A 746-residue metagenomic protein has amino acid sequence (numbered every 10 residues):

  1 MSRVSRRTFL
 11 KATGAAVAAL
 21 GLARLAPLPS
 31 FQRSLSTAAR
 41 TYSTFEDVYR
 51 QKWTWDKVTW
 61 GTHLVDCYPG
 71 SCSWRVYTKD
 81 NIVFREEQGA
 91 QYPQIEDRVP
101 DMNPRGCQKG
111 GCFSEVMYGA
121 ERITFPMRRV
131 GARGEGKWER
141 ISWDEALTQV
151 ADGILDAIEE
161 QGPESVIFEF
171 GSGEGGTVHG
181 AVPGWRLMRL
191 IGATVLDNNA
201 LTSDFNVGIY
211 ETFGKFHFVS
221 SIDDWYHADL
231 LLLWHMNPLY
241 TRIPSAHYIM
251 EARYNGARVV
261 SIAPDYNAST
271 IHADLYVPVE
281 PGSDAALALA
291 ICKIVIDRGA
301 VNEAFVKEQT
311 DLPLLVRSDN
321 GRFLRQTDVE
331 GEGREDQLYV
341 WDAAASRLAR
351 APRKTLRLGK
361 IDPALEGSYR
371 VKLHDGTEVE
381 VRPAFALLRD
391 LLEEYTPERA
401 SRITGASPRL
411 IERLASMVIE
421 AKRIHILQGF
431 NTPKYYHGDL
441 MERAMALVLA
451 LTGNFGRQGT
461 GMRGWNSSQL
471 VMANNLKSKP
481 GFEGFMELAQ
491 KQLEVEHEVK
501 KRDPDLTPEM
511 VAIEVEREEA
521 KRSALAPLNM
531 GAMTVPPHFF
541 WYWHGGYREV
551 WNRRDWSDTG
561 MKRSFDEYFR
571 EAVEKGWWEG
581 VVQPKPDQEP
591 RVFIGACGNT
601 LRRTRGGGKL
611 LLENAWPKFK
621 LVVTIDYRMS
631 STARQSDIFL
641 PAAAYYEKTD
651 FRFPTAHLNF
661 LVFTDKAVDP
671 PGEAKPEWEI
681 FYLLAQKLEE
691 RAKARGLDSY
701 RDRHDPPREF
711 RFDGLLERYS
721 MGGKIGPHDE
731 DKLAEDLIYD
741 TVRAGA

Functional and structural regions predicted by a protein language model:
S2-G367, E380-V381, E398-R399, S407 (+7 more regions): N-terminal export/assembly segments and adjacent metallocofactor-ligating motifs of anaerobic energy-metabolism
E169-G176, R399-A406, G429-H437, S468-L470 (+1 more regions): Conserved short loop/turn motifs at secondary-structure junctions
G171, E308-L312, V418, G461-M472 (+1 more regions): A glycine-rich phosphate-binding loop feature that marks nucleotide/adenosyl-phosphate handling sites
A268, S631-F663: Flexible glycine/proline-rich, aromatic-decorated loop/lid segments
A273-V279, F660-P670: Short beta-alpha connecting loops at secondary-structure transitions that line or flank enzyme active sites
L449-A450, V581, K585-Q588, T600-R634 (+1 more regions): Hydrophobic alpha/beta core scaffold segments
D503-R553, D558-M561, F712-A746: Long, low-complexity segments enriched in small/aliphatic residues
V668, E673-G745: Long, C-terminal catalytic modules of enzymes
